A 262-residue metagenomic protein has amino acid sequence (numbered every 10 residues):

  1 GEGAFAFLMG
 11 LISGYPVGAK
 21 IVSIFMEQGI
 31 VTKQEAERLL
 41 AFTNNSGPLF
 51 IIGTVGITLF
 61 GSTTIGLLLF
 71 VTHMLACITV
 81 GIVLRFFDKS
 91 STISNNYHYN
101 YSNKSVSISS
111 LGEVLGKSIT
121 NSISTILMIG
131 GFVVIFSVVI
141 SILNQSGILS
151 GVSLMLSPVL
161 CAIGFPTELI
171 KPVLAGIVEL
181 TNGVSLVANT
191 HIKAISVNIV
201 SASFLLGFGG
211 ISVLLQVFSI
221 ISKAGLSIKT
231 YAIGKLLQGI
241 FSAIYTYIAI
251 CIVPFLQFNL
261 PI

Functional and structural regions predicted by a protein language model:
G1-F60, P172-I192, V197-A224: Alpha-helical membrane segments and immediately flanking helix-loop junctions that form or couple to the substrate/ion
S13, V17, V31, N103-S118 (+2 more regions): Juxtamembrane loop-helix boundary motifs flanking transmembrane segments in multi-pass membrane proteins
F50-I57, F136-L154, L215-F218, Y245-P254: Juxtamembrane "helix exit" motif at the C-terminal ends of alpha-helical transmembrane segments in multi-pass membrane
S62-T63, G81, R85-Y97, Q145 (+3 more regions): Transmembrane helix-loop junctions in multipass membrane proteins, especially transporters and channels
G66-I82: Alpha-helical transmembrane segments
I78, K193-I262: C-terminal transmembrane helix pair
K89-T120, I262: Intrinsically disordered, low-complexity non-transmembrane regions of multi-pass membrane transporters
I119-V200: Transmembrane helical segments that form the transport core of multi-pass membrane transport proteins
